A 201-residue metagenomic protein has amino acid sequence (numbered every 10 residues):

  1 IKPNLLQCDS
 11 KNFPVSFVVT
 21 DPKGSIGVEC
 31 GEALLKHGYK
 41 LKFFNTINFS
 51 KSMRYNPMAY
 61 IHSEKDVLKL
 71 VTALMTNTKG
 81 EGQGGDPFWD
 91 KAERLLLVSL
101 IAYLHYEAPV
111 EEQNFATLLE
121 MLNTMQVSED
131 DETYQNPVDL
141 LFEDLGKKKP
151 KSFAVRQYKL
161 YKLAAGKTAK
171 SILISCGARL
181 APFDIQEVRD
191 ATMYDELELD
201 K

Functional and structural regions predicted by a protein language model:
I1-K201: P-loop NTPase motor domains
